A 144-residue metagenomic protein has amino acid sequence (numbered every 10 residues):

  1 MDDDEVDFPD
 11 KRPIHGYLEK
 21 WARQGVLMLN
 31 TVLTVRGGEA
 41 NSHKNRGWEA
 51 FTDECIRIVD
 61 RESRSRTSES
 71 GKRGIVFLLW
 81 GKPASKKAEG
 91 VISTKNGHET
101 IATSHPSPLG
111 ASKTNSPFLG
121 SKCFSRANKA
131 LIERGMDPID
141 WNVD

Functional and structural regions predicted by a protein language model:
M1-V76, P83-K86, S93-T94, E99-S104 (+5 more regions): A polyanion-binding, active-site-adjacent surface
